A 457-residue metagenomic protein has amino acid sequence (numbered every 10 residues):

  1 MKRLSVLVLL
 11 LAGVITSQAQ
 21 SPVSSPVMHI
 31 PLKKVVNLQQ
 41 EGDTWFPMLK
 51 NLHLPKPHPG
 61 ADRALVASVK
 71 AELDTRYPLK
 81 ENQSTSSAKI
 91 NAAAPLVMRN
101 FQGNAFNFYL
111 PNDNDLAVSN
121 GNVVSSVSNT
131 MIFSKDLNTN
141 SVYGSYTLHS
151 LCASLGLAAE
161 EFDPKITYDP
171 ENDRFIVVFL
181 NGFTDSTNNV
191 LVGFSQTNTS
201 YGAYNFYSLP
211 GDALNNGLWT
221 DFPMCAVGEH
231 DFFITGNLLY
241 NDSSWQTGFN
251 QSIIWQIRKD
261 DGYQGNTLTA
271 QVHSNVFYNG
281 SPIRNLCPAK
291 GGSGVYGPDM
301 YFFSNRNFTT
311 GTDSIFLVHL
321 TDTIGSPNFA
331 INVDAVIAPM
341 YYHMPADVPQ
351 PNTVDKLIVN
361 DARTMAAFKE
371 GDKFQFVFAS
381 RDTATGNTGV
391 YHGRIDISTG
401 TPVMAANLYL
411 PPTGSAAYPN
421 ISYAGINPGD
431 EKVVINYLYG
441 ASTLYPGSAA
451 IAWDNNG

Functional and structural regions predicted by a protein language model:
M1-P22: Bacterial Sec-dependent N-terminal signal peptides
Q20-G457: C-terminal PAP-associated
